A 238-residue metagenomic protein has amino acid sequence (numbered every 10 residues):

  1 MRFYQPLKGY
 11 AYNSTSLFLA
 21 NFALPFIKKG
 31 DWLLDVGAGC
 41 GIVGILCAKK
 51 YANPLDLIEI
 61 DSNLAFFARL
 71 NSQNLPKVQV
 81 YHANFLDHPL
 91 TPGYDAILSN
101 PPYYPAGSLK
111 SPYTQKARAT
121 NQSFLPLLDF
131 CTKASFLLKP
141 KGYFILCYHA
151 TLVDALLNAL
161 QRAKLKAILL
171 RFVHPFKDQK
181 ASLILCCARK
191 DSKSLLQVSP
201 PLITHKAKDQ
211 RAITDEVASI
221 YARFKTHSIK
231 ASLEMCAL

Functional and structural regions predicted by a protein language model:
M1-W32, A38-C40, K49, I184 (+1 more regions): SAM-dependent Rossmann-like transferase core, predominantly class I methyltransferases with a strong bias toward
R2-Y4, Y12, F124-A181, C186: Conserved Class I SAM-dependent methyltransferase catalytic core
Y10, S14, A38, Y51 (+3 more regions): Residues at secondary-structure transition points
L19, N100, F130, A188: Residue-level signal for inorganic ion chemistry
A20, Y113-K116, R162-A163: Glycine-rich, phosphate-binding/catalytic loops in enzymes
N21-T91, A96-K110: Conserved SAM/SAH cofactor-binding pocket of Class I
P101-D129: Mobile active-site "lid"/loop adjacent to the S-adenosyl-L-methionine
A181-L238: SAM/dcSAM-binding transferase cores
